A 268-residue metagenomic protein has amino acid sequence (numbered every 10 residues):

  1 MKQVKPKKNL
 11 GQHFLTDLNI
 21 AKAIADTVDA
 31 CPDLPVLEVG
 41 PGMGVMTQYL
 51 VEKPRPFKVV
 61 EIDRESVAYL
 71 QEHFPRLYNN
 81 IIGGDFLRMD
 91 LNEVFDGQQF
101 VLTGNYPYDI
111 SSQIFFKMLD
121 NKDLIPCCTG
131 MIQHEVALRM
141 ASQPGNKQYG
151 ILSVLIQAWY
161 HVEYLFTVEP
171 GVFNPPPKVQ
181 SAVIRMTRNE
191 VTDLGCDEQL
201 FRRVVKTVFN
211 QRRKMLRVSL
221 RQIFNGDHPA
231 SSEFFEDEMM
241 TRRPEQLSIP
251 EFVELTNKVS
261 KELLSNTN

Functional and structural regions predicted by a protein language model:
M1-T207, E245, E251-N257, K261-N268: Catalytic cores of RNA-modifying enzymes
V179, M186, V191, C196-M239: Long, well-ordered amphipathic alpha-helical subdomains in the mid-to-C-terminal portions of large enzyme subunits
V218-N268: C-terminal, charge/polar-rich interaction regions
